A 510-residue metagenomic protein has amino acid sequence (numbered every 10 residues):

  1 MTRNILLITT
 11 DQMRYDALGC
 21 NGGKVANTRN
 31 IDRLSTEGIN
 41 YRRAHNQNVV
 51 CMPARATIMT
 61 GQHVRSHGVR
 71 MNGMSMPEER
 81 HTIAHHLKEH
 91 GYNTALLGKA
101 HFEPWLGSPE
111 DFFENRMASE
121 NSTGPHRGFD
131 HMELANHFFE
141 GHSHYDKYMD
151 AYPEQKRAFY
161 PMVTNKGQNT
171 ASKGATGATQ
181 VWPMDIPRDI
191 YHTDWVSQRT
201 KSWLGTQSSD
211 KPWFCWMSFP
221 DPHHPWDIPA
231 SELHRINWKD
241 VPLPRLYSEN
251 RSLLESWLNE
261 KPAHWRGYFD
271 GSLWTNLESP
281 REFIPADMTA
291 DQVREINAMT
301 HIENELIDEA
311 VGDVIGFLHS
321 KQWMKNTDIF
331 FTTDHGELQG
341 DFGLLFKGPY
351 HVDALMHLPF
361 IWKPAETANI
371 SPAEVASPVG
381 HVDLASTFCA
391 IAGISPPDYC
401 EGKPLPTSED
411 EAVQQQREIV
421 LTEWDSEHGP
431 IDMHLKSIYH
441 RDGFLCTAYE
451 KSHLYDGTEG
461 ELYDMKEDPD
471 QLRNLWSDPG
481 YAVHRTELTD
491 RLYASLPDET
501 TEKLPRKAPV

Functional and structural regions predicted by a protein language model:
M1-Y449, Y455-T458, Q471-D490, L504 (+1 more regions): Formylglycine-dependent sulfatase
D468: Intrinsically disordered, low-complexity polar regions and short flexible loop motifs
L496-T500: Short arginine-rich
